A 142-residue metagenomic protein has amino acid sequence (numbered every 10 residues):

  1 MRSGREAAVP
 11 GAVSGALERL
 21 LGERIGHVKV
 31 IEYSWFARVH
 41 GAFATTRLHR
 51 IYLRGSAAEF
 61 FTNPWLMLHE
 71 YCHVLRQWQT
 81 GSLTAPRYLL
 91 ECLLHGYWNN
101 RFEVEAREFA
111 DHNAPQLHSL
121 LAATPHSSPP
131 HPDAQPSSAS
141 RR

Functional and structural regions predicted by a protein language model:
M1-A42, T46, W78-R142: Metalloprotease/metallohydrolase-associated module, dominated by Zn2+-dependent proteases
G41-A44, R50-L68, Y97-W98: Short pre-active-site segment immediately N-terminal to the catalytic Zn-binding motif
W65-Q77: Active-site recognition of the HExxH zinc-binding catalytic motif
